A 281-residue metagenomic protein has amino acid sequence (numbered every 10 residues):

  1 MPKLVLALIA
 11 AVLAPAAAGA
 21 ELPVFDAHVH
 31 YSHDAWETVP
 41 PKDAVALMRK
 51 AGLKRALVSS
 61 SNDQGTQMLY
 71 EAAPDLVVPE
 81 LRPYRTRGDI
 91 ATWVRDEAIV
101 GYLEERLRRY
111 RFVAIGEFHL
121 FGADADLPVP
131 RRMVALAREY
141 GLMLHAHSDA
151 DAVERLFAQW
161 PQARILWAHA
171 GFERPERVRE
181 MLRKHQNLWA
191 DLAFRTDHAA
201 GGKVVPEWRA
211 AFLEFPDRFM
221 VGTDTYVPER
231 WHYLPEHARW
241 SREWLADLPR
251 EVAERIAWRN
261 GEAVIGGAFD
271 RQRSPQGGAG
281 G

Functional and structural regions predicted by a protein language model:
P2-L4, L22-F25, K42-S59, Q64 (+3 more regions): Mid-to-C-terminal alpha-helical segments outside catalytic/metal-binding sites
K3-A16: Bacterial N-terminal signal peptides
G19-W36: Replace "His-x-His-based motif
P23-A27, K54-S60, V78-R82, V113-E117 (+4 more regions): Structural recognition of the beta-strand scaffold that forms the well-ordered cores of secreted hydrolase catalytic
H28, M48, I115, A137 (+5 more regions): Conserved, mostly hydrophobic/aromatic
S32-D34, D63-T66, T86-G88, F121-D124 (+4 more regions): Active-site environment of divalent metal-dependent phosphoester hydrolases
Q64-M143, W189, F194-D197: Active-site gating/metal-coordination segments in enzymes
L81, V94, D124-V221, Q272: Catalytic pocket-lining loop regions of alpha/beta-barrel enzymes, especially the amidohydrolase/enolase/GH5 lineages
